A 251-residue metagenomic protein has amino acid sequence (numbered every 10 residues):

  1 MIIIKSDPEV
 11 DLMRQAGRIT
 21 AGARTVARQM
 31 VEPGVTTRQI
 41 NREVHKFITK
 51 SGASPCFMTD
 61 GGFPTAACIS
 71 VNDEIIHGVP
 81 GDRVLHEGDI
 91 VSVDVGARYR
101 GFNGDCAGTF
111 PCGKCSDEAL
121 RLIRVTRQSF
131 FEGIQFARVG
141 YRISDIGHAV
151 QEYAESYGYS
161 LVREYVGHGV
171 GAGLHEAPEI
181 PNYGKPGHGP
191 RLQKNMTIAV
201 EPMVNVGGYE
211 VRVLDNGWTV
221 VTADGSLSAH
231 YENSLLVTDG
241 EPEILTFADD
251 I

Functional and structural regions predicted by a protein language model:
M1-I251: Active-site neighborhoods and metal-handling regions in enzymes and metal-associated proteins
